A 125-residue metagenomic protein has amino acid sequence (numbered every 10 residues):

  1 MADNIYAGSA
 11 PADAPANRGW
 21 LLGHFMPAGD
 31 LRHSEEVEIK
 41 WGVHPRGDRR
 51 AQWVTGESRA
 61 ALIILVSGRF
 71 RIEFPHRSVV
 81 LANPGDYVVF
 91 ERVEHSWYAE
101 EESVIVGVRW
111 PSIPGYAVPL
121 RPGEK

Functional and structural regions predicted by a protein language model:
M1-R46, R50-W53, R121-K125: A short, N-terminal "cap"/entry segment at the start of jelly-roll beta-barrel domains of the cupin/DSBH fold
D3-N4, Y98-K125: Double-stranded beta-helix
D30-H33, R50-E57, F74, V80-L81 (+1 more regions): Short histidine-centered beta-strand/loop micro-motifs that create catalytic or ligand/metal-coordination sites
E36-E38, R59, E102: A structure-centric signal for secondary-structure junctions around beta-strands
A51-Q52, I72-E73, F90, H95-E101 (+1 more regions): Short beta-strand His + acidic residue motifs that chelate non-heme Fe in jelly-roll/DSBH and cupin folds
T55-I72: Short, conserved beta-strand element in jelly-roll/cupin
H76-E94: Short acidic-glycine-tyrosine-enriched beta hairpin
